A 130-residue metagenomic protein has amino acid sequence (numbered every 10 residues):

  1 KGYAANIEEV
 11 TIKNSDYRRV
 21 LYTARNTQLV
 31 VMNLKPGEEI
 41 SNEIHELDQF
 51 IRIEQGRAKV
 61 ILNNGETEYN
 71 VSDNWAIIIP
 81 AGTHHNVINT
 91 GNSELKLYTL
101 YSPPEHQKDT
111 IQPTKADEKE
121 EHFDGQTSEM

Functional and structural regions predicted by a protein language model:
K1-Q28, T114-M130: A short, N-terminal "cap"/entry segment at the start of jelly-roll beta-barrel domains of the cupin/DSBH fold
N14-S15, V30-H45: Conserved short histidine dyad/triad with adjacent acidic residue
L47-A58: Glycine- and acidic-residue-biased ligand/ion/polar-headgroup-sensing regions
G65-A81: Short acidic-glycine-tyrosine-enriched beta hairpin
D73, A81-Q107: Ligand-binding loop in jelly-roll beta-barrel domains
K108-P113: Short, charged, solvent-exposed linker or helix-capping segments at domain edges/interfaces that act as flexible hinges
